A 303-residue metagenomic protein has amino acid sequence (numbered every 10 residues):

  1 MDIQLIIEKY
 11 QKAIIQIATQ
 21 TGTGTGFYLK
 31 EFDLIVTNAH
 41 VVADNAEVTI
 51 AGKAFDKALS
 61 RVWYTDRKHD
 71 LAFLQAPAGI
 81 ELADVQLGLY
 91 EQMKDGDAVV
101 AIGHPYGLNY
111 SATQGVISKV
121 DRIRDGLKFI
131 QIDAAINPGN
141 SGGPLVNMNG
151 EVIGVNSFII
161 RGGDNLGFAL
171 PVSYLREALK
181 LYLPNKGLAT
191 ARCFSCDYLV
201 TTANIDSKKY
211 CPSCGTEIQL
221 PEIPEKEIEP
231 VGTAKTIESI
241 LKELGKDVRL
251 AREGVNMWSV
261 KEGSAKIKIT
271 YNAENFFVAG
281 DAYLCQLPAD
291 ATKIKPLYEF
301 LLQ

Functional and structural regions predicted by a protein language model:
M1-I7, L82, P105, V152-E222: C-terminal cap/linker of serine protease catalytic domains
D2-I3, A13-F32, D56-L59, Q86: A conserved glycine-rich beta-strand in the N-terminal activation segment of trypsin-fold
L5-I6, F27, A51, R61-W63 (+2 more regions): Active-site substrate-binding loop(s) of clan PA
L5-K9, W63-H69, V120-I130: Gly/Ser-enriched beta-turn/beta-hairpin loop segments
F27, A135-N156: Catalytic nucleophile loop of clan PA
M93-L127: Chymotrypsin/trypsin-fold serine protease catalytic domain
E222-L287: Long, charge-rich boundary regions
D281-Q303: Short, internal acidic amphipathic alpha-helical interface segments that mediate docking to partner proteins
